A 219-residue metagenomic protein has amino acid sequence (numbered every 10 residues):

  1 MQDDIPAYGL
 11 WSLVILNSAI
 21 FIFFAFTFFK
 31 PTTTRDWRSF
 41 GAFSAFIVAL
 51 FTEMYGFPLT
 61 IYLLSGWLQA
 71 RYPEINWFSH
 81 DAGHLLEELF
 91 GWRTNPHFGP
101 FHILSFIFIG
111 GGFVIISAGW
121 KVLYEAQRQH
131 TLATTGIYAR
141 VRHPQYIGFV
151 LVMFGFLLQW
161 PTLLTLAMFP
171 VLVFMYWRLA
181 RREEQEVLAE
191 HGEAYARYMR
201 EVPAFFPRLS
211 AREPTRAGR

Functional and structural regions predicted by a protein language model:
M1-T134, V152-R219: Membrane-anchoring alpha-helices and their flanking helix-loop junctions
I137: Short alpha-helical H-box segment flanking the phosphoacceptor histidine in two-component systems
R140-I147: Histidine-centered phosphotransfer motif of kinases
